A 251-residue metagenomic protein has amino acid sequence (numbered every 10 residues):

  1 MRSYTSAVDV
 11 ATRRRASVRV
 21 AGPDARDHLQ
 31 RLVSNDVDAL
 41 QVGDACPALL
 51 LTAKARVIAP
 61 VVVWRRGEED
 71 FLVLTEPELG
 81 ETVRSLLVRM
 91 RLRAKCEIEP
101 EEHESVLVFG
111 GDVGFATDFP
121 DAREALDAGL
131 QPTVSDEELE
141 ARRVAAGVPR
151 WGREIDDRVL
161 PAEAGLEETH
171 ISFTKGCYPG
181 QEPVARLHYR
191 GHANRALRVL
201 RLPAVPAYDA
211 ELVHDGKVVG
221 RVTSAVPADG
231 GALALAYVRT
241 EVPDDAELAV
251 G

Functional and structural regions predicted by a protein language model:
M1-I58, G67-E68: Acidic, proline/glycine-enriched N-terminal capping motif
M1-T5, A48-P60, L92, D112-V113 (+2 more regions): Short amphipathic beta-strand starts and helix->beta connectors
D9-V10, R14-R19, V62-R150: Acidic, low-complexity central loop/insert segments
D24-L29, G80-R84, L126-P132, P206-A210 (+1 more regions): Short, conserved charged micro-motifs
Q30-D38, L79-E81, S85-R93, Y189 (+1 more regions): Short, intrinsically disordered, mixed-charge
V61, V159, A164-I171, Q181 (+1 more regions): Glycine-rich, small/acidic residue-mixed loop/short-helix segments
P132-H188: Aromatic-anchored, glycine/proline-accented short structural segments that stabilize local strand-turns or short
